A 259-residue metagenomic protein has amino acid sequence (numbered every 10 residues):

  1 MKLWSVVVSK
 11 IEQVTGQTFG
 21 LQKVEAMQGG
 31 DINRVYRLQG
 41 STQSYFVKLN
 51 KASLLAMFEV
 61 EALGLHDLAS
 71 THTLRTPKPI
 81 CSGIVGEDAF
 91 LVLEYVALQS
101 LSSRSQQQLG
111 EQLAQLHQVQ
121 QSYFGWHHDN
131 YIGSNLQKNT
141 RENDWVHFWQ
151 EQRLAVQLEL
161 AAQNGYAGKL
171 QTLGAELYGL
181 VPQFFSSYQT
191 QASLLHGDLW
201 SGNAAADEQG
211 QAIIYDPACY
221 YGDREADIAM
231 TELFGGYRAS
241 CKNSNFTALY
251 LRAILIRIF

Functional and structural regions predicted by a protein language model:
L3-Q17, Q121-L194, D207: An alpha-helical support segment within catalytic cores of ATP-dependent transferases
W4-V8, A62, R238: Short, surface-exposed alpha-helical segments at coil->helix boundaries
T18-E25: Conserved N-terminal boundary motif of the eukaryotic protein kinase catalytic domain
G20, D31, R75, V181 (+2 more regions): Short beta-strand or tight-loop elements that sit immediately N-terminal to catalytic metal-binding acidic residues
L21, K78-P79, R252: A structural signal for short, hydrophobic beta-strand segments that form beta-sheets in beta-rich/all-beta domains
E25-N143, H147: ATP-binding pocket architecture of kinase catalytic cores
A26, I254-F259: Short linear loop/turn motifs
K138-Q150, E159, Q191-L194, S201-L255: Active-site Asp-x-Gly
